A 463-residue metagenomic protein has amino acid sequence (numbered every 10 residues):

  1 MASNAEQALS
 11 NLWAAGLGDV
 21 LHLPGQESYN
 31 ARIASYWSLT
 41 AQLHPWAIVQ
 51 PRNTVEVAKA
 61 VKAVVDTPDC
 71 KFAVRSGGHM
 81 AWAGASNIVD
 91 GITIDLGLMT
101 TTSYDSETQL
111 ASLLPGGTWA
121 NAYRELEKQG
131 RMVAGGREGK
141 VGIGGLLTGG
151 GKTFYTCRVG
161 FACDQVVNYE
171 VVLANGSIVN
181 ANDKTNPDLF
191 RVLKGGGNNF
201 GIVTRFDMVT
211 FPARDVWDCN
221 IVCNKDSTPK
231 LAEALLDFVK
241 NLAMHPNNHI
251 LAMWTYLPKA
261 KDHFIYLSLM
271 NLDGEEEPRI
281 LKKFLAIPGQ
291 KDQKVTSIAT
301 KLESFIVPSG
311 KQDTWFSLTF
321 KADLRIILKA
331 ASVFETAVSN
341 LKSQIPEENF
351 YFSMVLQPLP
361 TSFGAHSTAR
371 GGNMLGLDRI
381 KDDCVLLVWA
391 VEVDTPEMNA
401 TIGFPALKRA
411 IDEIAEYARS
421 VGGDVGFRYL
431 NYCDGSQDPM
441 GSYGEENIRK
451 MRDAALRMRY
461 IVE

Functional and structural regions predicted by a protein language model:
M1-E463: Soluble FAD-dependent oxygen oxidases
